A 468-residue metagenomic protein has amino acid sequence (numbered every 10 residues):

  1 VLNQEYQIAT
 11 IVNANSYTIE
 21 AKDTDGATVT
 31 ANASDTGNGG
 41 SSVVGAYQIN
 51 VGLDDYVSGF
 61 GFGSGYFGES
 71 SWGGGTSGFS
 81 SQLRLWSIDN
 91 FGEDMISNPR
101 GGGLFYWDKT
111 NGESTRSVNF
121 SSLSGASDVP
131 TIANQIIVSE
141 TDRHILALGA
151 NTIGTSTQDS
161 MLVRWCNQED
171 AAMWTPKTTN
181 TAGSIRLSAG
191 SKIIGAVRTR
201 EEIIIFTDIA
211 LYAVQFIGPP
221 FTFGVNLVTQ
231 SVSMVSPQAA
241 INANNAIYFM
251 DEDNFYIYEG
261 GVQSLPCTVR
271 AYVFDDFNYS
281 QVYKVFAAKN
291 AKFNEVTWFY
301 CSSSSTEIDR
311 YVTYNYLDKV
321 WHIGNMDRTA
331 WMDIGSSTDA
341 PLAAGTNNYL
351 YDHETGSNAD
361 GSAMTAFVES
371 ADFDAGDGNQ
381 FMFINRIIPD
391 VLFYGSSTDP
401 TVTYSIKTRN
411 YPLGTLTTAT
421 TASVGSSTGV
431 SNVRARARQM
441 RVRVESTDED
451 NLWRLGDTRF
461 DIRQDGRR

Functional and structural regions predicted by a protein language model:
L2-R84, G112-R116, S124-S127: Small/polar beta-strand repeat architecture
A9-N15, N90-F91, N111, K289-F293: Short, ordered beta-strand-loop transition motifs
V51, D55-F62, Y66-F67, S77-S80 (+3 more regions): Beta-sheet repeat architectures centered on beta-propellers
S58, L104-D108, N151-K177, Y311-L317 (+1 more regions): Short beta-strand segments and strand-loop junctions that repeat across beta-rich extracellular domains
G68-S81, E113-V285: Beta-propeller and closely related beta-pinwheel folds
E93-W107, G112-R116: Hydrophobic or amphipathic alpha-helical targeting/insertion segments
I96-S97, I203, I247, P341: Hydrophobic beta-strand segments that make up the repeating blades of beta-propeller and related beta-repeat
